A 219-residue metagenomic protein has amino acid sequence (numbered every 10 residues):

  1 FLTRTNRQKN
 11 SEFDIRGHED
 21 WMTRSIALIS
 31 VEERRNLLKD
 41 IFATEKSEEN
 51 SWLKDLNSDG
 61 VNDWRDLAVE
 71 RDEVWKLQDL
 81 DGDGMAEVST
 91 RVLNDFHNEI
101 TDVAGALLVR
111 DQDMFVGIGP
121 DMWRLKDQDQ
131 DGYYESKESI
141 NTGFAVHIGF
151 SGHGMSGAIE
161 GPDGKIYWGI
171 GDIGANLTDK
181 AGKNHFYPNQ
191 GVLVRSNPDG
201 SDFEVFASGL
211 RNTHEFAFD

Functional and structural regions predicted by a protein language model:
F1-D219: Beta-propeller domains with acidic blade repeats across secreted/periplasmic ectodomains and cytosolic WD/CNH propellers
